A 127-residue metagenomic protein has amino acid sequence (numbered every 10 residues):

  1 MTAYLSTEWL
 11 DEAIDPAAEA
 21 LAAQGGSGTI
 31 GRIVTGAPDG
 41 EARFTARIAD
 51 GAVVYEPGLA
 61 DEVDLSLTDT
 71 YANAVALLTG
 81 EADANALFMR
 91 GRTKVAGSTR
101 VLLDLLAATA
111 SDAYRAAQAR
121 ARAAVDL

Functional and structural regions predicted by a protein language model:
M1-L127: Feature captures hydrophobic
